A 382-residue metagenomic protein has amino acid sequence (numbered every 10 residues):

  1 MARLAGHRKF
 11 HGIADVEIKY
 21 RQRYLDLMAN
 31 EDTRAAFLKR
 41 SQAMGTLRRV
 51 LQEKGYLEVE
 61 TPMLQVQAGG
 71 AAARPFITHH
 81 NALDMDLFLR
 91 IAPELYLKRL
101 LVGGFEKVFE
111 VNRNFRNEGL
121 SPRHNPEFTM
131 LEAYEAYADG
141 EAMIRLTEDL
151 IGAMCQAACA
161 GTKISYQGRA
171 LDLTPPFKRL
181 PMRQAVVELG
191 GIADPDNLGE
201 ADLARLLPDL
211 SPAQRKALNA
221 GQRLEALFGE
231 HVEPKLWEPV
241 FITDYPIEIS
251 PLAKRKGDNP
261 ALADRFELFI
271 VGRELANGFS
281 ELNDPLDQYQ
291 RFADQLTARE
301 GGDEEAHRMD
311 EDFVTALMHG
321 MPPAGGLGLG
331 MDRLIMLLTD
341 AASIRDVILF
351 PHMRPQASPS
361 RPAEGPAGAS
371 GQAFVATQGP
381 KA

Functional and structural regions predicted by a protein language model:
M1-A382: Class II aminoacyl-tRNA synthetase catalytic cores and aaRS-like
